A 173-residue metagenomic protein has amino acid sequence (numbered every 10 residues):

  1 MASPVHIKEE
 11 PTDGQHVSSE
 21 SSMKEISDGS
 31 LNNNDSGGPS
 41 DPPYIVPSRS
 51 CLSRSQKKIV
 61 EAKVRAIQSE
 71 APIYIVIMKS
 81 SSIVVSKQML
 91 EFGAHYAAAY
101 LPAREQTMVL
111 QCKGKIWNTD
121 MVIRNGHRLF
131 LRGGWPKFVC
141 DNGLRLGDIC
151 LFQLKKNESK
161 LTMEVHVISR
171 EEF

Functional and structural regions predicted by a protein language model:
M1-F130, P136-F173: Intrinsically disordered, low-complexity regulatory/interaction regions
